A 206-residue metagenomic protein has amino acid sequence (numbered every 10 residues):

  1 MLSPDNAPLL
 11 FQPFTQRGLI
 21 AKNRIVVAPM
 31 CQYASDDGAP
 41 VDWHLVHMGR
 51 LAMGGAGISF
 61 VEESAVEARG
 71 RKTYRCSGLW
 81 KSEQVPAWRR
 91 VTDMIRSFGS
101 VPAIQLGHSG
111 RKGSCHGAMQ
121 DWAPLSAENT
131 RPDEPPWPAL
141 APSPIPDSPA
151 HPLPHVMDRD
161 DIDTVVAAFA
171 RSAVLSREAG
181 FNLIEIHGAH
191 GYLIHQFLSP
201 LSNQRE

Functional and structural regions predicted by a protein language model:
M1-S109, C115-A118, P154, V165 (+1 more regions): N-terminal capping/small domains of soluble enzymes
F11, F169, F181, Q196-F197: Aromatic-residue hotspot detector
F14, L79, I145, F197-L198: Short clusters of hydrophobic/aromatic residues that line enzyme substrate/ligand-binding pockets
S59-E62, P102-G107, A179-L193: Short beta-strand segments at enzyme active-site cores
R69-K72, D147-P154, S199-E206: A short small-residue
S77-L79, Q120-A123, S202-N203: Short, hinge-like loop/turn segments at secondary-structure boundaries
D93, V101, G107-L175, A179: Non-globular sequence segments
V156-M157, T164, E185-E206: Polysaccharide-binding and catalytic clefts of secreted carbohydrate-active enzymes
